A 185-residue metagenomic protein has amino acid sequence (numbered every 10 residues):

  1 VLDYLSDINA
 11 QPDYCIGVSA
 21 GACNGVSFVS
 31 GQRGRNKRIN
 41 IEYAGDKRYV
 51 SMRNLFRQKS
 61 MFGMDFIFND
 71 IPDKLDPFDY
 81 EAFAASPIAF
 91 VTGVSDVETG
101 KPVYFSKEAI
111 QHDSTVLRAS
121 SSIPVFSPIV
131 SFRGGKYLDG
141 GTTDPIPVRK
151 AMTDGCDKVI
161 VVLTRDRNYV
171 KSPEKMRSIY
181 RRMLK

Functional and structural regions predicted by a protein language model:
V1-V18, V26-K185: Patatin-like phospholipase
